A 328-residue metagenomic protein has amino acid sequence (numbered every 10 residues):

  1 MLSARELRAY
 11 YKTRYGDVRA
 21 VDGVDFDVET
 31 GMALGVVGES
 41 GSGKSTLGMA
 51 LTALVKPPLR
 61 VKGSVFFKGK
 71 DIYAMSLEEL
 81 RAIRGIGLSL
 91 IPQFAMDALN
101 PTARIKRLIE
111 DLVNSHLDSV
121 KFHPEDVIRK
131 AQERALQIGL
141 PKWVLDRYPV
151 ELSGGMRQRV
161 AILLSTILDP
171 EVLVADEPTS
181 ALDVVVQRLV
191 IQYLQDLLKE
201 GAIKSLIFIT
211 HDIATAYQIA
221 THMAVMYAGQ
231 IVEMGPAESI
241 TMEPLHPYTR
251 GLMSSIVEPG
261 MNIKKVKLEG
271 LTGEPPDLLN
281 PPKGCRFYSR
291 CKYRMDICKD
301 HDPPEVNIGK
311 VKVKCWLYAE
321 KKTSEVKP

Functional and structural regions predicted by a protein language model:
M1, Y10-G23, L54-L59, S76-E79 (+2 more regions): A short, flexible loop at the N-terminus of ABC-type nucleotide-binding domains that lies
R60-D71: Conserved ABC transporter NBD signature motif
E125-W143, M253: Conserved ABC ATPase "signature" region
Y148-L152, M156: Conserved ABC ATPase signature
I167-E171: A short, proline-enriched helix->beta-strand linker immediately N-terminal to the Walker B motif in ABC-type P-loop
L182, V186-I263: P-loop NTP-binding/switch modules centered on Walker-like glycine-rich loops
P236-P328: Charged, flexible cofactor/metal-binding loops and thiol motifs
